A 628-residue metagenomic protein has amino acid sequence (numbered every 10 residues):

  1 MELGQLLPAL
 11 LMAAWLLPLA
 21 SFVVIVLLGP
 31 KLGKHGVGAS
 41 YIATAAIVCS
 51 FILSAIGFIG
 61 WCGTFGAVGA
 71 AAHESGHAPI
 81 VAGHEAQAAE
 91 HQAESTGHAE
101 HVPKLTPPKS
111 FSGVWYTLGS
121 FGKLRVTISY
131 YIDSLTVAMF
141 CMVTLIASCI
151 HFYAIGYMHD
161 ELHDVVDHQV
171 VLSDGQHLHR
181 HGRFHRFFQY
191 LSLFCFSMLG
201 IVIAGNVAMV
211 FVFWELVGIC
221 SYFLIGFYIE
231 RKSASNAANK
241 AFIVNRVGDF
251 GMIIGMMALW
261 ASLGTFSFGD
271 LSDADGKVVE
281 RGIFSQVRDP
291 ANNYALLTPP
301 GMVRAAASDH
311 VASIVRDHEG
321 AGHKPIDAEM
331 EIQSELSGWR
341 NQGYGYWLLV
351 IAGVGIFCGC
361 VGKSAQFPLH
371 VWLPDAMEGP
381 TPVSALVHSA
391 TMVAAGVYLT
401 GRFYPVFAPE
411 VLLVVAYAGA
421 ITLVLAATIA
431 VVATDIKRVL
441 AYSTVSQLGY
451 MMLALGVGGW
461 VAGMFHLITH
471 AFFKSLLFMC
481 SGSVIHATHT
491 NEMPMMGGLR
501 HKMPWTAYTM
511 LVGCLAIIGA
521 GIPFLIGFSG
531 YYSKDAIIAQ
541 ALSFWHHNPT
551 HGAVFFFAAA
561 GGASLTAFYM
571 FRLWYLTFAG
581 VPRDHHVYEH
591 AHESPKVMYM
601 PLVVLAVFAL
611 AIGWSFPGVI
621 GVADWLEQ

Functional and structural regions predicted by a protein language model:
M1-L10: Short, strongly hydrophobic alpha-helical membrane anchors
W15-P30, V361, A365: N-terminal signal-anchor/start-transfer transmembrane helix
V24-Y41, M158: Membrane-interface helix-loop junction between the first two transmembrane segments
F58-V114, G269-E280, I526-G527, Y531 (+1 more regions): Interfacial/capping segments of alpha-helical transmembrane domains
G83-F194, V311-A312: Hydrophobic alpha-helical transmembrane segments in multi-pass integral membrane proteins
C149-V166, V170-V210, I219-S594, F608 (+1 more regions): Hydrophobic transmembrane alpha-helices and their helix-loop junctions in integral membrane proteins
E215: Short phosphate-coordinating micro-motif centered on Lys-Gly-acidic
A591-Q628: Hard-cation-handling environments
